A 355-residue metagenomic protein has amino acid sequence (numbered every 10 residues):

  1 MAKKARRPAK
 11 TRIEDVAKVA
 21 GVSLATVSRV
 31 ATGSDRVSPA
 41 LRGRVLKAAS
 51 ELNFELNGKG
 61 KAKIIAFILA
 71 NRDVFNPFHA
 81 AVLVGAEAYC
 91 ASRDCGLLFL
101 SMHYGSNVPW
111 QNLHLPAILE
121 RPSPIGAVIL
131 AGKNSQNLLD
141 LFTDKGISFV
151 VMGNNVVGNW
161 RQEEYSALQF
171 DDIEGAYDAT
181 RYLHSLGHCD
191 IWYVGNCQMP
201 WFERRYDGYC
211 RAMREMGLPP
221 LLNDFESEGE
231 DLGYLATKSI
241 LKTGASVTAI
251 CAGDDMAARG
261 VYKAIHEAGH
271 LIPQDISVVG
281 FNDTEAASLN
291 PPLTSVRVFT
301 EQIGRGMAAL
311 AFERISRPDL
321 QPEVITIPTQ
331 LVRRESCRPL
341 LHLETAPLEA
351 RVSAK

Functional and structural regions predicted by a protein language model:
M1-K61, A354-K355: N-terminal helix-turn-helix DNA-binding module of bacterial transcription factors
M1-P8, I64-R181, L241-K242: Alpha-helical recognition/docking segments in bacterial nutrient-uptake and carbohydrate-utilization systems
R6, P220-L221, A236-K355: Flexible loop/turn connectors
S23, E55, A91-G96, S148 (+4 more regions): Residue-level detector of anion-binding/catalytic polar loops
A48, G85-Y89, L141, R204-M216 (+1 more regions): Alpha-helical structural signal in soluble globular domains
F67, R121-A131, D190-G195, N223-D224 (+2 more regions): Periplasmic-binding protein-like
A70-A81, F99-Q111, N154, A167-D178 (+6 more regions): Hinge/beta->alpha junction and helix N-cap segments in small-molecule ligand-binding domains
